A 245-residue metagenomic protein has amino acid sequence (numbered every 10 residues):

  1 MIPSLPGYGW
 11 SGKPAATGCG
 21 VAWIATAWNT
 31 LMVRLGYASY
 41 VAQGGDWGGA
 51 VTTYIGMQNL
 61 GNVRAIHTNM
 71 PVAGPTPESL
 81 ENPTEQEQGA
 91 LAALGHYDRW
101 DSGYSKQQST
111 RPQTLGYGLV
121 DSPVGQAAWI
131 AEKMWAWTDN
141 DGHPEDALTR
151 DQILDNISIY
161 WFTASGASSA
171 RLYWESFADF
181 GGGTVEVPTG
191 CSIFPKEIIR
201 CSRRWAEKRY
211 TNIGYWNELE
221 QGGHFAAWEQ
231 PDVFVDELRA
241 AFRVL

Functional and structural regions predicted by a protein language model:
M1-W10, V33, F242: Conserved HGGG/HGGXW glycine-rich cap/lid loop of the alpha/beta-hydrolase fold
I2, V41-G45, H67-M70, L172-W174 (+1 more regions): Short beta-strand segments
P6-C19, T53: Glycine-rich "HGGG/HGxG" loop immediately N-terminal to the catalytic nucleophile of the alpha/beta-hydrolase
P6-G9, A73, G223: Alpha/beta-hydrolase active-site loop signature
A22-Y40: Conserved acidic catalytic loop of the alpha/beta-hydrolase fold
Y37-G89: Conserved hydrolase catalytic core segment
E81-P112, G182-T184: The feature captures the conserved acid-bearing segment of alpha/beta-hydrolase catalytic domains
Q108-L245: C-terminal subdomain of alpha/beta-hydrolase-fold enzymes, centered on the catalytic histidine and its supporting
